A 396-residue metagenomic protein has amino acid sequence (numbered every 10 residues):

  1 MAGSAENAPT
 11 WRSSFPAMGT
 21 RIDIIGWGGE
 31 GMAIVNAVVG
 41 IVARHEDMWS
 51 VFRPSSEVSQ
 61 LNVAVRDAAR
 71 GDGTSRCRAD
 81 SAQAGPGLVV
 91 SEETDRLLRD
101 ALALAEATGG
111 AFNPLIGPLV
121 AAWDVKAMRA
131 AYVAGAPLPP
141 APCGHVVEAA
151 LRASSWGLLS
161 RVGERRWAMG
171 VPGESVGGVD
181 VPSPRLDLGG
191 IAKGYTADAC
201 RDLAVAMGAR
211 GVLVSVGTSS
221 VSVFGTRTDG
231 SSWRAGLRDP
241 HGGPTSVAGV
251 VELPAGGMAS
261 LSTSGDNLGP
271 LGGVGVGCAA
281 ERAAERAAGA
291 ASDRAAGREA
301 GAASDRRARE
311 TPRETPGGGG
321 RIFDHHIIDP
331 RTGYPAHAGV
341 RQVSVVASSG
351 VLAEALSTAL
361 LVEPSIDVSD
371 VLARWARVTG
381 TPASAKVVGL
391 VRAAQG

Functional and structural regions predicted by a protein language model:
M1-G396: Mature catalytic core of soluble alpha/beta enzymes
